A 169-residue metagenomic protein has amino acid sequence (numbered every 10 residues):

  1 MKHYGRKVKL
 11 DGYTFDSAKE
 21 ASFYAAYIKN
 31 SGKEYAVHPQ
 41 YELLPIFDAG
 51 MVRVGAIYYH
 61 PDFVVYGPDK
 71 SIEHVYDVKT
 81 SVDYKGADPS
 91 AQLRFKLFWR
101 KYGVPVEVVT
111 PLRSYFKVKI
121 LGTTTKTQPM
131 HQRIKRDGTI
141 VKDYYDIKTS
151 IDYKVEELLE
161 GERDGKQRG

Functional and structural regions predicted by a protein language model:
M1-G169: Electrostatic, structured charged patches in enzyme active sites and in nucleic-acid/phosphate-binding
